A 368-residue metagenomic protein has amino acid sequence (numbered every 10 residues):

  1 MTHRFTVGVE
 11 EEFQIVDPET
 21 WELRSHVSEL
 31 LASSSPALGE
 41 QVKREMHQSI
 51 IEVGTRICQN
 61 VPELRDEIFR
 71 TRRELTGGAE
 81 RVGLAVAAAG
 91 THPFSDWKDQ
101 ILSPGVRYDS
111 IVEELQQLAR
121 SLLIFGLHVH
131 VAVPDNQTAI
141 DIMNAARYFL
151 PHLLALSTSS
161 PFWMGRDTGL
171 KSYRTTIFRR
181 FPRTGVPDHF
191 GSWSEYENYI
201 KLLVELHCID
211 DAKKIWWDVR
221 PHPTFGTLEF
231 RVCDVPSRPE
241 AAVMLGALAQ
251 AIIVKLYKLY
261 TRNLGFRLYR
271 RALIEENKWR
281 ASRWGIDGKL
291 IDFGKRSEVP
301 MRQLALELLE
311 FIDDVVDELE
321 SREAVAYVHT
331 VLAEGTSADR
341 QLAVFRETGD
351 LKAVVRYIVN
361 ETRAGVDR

Functional and structural regions predicted by a protein language model:
M1-V82, I111, F178-R368: C-terminal accessory/tail domains of diverse enzymes
P18, L84, A89-F94, L127 (+3 more regions): An acidic- and aromatic-residue-enriched active-site/binding cleft used to recognize and process polar
Q41-M46, A79-H92, Q117-I124: Short, flexible active-site-proximal loops enriched in glycine and acidic residues
R81-A89, A139-D141, L154-T158: Short secondary-structure capping/junction motifs at helix and strand boundaries
G83-Q100, M164-T168: Short, glycine/charge-rich beta-strand/loop segments that flank catalytic centers and engage negatively charged groups
G105-F125: Acidic, His- and aromatic-enriched active-site or binding-groove loops in soluble protein domains that engage sugars
R120-A146: Internal, well-ordered domain-core segments that constitute the primary functional module of diverse proteins
D135, M143-F190: An exposed, glycine/acidic-rich loop-and-rim segment of catalytic or binding clefts
